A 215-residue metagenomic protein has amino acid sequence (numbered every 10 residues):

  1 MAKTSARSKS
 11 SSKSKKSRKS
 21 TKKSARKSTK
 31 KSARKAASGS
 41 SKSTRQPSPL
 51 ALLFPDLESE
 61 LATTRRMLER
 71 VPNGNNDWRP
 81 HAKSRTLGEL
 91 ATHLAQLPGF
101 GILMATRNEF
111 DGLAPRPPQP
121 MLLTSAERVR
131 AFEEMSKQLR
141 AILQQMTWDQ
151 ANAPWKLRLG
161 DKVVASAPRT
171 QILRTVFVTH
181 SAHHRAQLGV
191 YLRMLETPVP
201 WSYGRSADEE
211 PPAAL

Functional and structural regions predicted by a protein language model:
M1-T44: Polybasic, lysine-enriched low-complexity intrinsically disordered terminal tails
K42-L57: N-terminal beta-strand motif that seeds the catalytic metal site of vicinal oxygen chelate
P49-L50, V71, L123-S125, I172-T175: A short, structure-level motif marking secondary-structure boundaries and short turns
L52, S59-A62, E89, L123 (+3 more regions): Generic recognition of short, well-ordered alpha-helical interface segments
F54-L68, N75-P118, L157-L215: Short, contiguous alpha-helical
L68-V71, N75, L143-T147: Sec/Tat-exported extracytoplasmic proteins
L103-T147: Helix-adjacent hinge/juxtasegments
Q145-D161: Acidic catalytic patch
